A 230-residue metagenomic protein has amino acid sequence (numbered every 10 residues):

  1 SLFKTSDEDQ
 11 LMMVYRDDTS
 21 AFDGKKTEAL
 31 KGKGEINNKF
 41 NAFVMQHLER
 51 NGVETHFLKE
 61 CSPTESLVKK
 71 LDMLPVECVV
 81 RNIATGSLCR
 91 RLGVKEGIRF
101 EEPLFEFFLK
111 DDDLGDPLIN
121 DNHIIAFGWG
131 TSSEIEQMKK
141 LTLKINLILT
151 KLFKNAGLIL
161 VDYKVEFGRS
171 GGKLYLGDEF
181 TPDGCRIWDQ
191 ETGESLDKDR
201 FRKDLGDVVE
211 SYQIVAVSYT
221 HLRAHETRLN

Functional and structural regions predicted by a protein language model:
S1-L109: Active-site loop/lid in soluble adenylation, ligation, and acyl-transfer enzymes
F3-T5, E166-S170: Short beta-strand micro-motifs enriched in acidic
K25-I36, I119-L141: Short histidine-centered catalytic/ligand-binding loop motif
K59-P63, F153-G168: A short glycine-rich, hydrophobically flanked beta-strand micro-motif that places a catalytic Asp/Glu for divalent metal
G130-V161: A long amphipathic alpha-helix within ATP-dependent nucleotide-binding catalytic cores
G168-G193: Catalytic activation segment of kinase domains across protein kinase-like and atypical kinase folds
G193-S218: Long, intrinsically disordered, low-complexity Ser/Thr/Pro-rich regulatory/activation regions of nuclear proteins
T220-T227: Conserved small/polar residues in nucleotide/adenosyl-binding loops
